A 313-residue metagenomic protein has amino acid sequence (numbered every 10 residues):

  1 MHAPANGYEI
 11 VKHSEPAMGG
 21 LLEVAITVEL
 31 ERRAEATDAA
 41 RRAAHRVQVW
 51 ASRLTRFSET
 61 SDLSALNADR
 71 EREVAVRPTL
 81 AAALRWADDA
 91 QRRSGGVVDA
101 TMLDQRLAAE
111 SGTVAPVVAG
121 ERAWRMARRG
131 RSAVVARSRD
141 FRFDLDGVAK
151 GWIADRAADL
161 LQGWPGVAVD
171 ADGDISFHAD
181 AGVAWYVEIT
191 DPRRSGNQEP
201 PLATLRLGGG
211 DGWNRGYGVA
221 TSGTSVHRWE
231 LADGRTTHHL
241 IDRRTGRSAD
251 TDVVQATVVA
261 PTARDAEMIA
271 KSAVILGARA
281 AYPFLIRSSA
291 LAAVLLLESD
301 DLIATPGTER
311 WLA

Functional and structural regions predicted by a protein language model:
M1-A313: Mature catalytic core of soluble alpha/beta enzymes
